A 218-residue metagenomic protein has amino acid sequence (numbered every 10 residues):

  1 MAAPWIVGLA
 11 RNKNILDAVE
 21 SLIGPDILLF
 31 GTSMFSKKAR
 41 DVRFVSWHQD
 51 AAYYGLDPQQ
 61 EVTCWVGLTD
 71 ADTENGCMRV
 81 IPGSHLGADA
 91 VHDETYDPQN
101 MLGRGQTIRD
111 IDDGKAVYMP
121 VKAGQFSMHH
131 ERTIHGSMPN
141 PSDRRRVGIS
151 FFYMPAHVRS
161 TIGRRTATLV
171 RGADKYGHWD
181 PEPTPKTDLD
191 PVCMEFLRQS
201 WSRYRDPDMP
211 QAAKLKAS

Functional and structural regions predicted by a protein language model:
M1, M34-K37, A52, A71-T73 (+3 more regions): Short, solvent-exposed loop/turn segments at secondary-structure junctions
M1-L56: Non-heme Fe(II)-dependent double-stranded beta-helix
A2, F30, Q60, E74-G76 (+2 more regions): Residues that flank catalytic or metal-binding motifs in active/ligand-binding sites
H48, G55-T73, P120-A123, M128 (+1 more regions): Short, conserved beta-strand element in jelly-roll/cupin
Q49, M101-D112, R145, G163-V170: Short, surface-exposed loop/helix-turn segments at secondary-structure junctions that function as lids/hinges flanking
L56-Q60, D110, P141-R145: A generic structural micro-feature
A71-M138: Double-stranded beta-helix
F126, T133-S218: Non-heme Fe(II)/2-oxoglutarate
